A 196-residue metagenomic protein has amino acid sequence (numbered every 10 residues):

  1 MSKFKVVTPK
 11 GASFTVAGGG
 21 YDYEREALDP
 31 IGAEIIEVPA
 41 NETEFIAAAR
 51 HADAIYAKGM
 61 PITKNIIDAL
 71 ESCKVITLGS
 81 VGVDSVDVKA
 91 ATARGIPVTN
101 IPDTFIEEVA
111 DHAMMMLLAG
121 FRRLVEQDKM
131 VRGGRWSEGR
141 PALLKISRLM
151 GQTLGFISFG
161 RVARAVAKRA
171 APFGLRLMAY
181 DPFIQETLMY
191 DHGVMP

Functional and structural regions predicted by a protein language model:
M1-A52: N-terminal glycine-/charge-rich "phosphate-binding" loop or analogous flexible N-terminal tail
Y23, A142-P196: Rossmann-like dinucleotide/phosphate-binding beta-alpha-beta segment
P39, G79-S80, I96-E107, D181: Short beta->alpha connector loops at strand-helix junctions that form conserved, small/polar/Pro-enriched
T43-F45, P61-I66: Short acidic active-site motifs
A52, L70-C73: An anion/phosphate-binding loop that grips the pyrophosphate of nucleotide cofactors and donors
D84-I96: Rossmann-fold NAD(P)-binding glycine/threonine-rich loop
R94, P102-T153, A165-K168, T187: Phosphate-binding beta-alpha-beta segment of Rossmann-like dinucleotide-binding domains, i.e., the NAD(P)
